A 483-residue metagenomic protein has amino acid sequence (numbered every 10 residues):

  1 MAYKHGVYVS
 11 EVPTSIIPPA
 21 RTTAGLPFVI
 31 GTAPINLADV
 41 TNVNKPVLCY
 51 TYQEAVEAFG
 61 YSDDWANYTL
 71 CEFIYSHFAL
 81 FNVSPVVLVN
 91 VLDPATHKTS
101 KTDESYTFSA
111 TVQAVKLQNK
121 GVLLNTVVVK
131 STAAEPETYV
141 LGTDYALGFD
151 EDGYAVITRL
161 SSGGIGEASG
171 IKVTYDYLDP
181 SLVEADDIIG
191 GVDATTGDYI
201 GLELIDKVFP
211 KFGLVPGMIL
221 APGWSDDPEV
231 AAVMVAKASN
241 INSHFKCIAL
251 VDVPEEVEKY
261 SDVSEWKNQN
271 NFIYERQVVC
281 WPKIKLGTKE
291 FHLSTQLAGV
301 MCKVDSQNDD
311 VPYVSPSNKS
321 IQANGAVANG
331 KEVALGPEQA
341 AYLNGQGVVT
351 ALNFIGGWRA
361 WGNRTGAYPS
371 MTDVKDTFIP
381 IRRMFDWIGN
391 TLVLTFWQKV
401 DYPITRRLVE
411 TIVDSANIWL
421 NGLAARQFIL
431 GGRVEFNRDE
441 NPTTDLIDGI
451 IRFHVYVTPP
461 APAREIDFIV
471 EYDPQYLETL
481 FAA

Functional and structural regions predicted by a protein language model:
A2-Q53, G60, A66-H97, A185-I188 (+2 more regions): A glycine- and small-residue-enriched flexible loop/hinge signal that marks low-structured segments
N42-V47, Q113-V115, G142, A168: Glycine-centered loop/turn motifs
V83-E151, Y177-P180: Extended beta-strand solenoid/passenger and fiber regions
V86, H97-E104, D176-L182, D186-D193 (+1 more regions): Compositionally biased, low-complexity/repeat regions
L92, A133, T158-I165, V457: Secondary-structure transition/turn motif
T143-A168: A surface-exposed beta-strand-loop module
S169-Y177: Short, hydrophobic/aromatic-enriched beta-strand segments in well-ordered soluble domains
F378-D439: Acidic, low-complexity glycine/serine/threonine-rich segments
